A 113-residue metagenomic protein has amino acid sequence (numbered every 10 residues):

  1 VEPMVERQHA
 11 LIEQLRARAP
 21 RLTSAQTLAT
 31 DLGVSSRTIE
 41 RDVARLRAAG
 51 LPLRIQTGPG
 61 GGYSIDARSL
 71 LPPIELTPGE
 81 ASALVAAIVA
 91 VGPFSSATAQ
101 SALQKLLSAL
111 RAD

Functional and structural regions predicted by a protein language model:
V1-S82: Short, basic/aromatic recognition patches that contact phosphate-bearing ligands
P78-D113: Bulky hydrophobic/aromatic content
